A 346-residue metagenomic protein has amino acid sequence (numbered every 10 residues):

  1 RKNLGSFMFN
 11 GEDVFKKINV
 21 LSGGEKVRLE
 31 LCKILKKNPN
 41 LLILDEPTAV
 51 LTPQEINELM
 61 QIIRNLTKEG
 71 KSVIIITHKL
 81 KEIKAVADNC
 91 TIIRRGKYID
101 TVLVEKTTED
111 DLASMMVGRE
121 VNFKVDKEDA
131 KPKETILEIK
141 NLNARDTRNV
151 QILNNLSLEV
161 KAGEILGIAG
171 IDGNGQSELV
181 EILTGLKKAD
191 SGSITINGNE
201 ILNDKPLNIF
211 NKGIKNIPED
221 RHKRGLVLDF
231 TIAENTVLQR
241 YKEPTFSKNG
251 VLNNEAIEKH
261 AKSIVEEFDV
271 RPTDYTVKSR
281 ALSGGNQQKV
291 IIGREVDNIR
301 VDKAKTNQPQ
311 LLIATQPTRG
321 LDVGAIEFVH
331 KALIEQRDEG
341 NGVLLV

Functional and structural regions predicted by a protein language model:
R1-L44: ABC ATP-binding cassette signature C-motif
D45-V346: Glycine-rich phosphate-binding loops of nucleotide-dependent enzymes
